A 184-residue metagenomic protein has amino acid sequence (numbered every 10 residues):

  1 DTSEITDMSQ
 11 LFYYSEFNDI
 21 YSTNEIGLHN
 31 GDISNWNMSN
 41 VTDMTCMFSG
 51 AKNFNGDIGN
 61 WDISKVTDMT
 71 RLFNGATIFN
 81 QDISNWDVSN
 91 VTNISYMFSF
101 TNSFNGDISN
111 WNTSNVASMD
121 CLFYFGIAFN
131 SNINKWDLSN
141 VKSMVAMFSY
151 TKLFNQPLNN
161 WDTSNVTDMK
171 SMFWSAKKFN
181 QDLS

Functional and structural regions predicted by a protein language model:
D1-S184: Negatively charged
